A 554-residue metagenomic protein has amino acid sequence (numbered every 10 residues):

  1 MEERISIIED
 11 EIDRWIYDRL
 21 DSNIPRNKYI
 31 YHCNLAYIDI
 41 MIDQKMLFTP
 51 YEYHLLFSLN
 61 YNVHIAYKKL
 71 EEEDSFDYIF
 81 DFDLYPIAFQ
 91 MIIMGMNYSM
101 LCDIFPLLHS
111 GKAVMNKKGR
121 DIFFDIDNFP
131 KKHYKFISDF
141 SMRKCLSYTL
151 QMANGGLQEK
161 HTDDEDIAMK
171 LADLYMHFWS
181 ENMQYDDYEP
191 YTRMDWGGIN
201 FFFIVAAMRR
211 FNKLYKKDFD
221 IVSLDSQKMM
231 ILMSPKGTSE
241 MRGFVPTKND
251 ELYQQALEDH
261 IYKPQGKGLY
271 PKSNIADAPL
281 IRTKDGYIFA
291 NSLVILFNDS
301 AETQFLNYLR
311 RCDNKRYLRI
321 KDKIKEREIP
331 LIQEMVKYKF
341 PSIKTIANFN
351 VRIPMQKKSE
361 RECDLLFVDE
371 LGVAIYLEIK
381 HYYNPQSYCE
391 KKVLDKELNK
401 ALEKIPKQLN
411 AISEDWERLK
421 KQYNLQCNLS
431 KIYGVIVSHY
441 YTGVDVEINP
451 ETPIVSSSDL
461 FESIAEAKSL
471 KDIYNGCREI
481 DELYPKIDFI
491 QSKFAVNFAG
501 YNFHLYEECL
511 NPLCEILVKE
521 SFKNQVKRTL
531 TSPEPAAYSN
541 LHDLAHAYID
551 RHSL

Functional and structural regions predicted by a protein language model:
M1-L554: Intrinsically disordered, low-complexity Ser/Thr/Pro/Gly-rich regulatory segments
